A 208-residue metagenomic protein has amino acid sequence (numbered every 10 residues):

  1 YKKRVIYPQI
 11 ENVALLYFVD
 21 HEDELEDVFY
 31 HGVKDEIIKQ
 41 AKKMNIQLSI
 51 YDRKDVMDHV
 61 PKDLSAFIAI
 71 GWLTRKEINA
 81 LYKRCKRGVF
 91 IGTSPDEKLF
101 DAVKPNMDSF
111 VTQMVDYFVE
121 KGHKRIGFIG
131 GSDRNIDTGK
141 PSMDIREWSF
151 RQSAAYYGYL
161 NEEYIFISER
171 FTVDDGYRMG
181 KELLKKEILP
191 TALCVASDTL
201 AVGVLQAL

Functional and structural regions predicted by a protein language model:
Y1-Q9: N-terminal helix-turn-helix DNA-binding module of bacterial transcription factors
E11-H21, H31-S49, K54, S65-A66 (+2 more regions): Bacterial carbohydrate/catabolite-sensing allosteric modules
M57-L73: Short, well-ordered secondary-structure micro-motifs within conserved domains or adaptor modules
I70-K76, P95-D96: Acidic, Gly/Pro-rich loop/turn segments at junctions of secondary structure
